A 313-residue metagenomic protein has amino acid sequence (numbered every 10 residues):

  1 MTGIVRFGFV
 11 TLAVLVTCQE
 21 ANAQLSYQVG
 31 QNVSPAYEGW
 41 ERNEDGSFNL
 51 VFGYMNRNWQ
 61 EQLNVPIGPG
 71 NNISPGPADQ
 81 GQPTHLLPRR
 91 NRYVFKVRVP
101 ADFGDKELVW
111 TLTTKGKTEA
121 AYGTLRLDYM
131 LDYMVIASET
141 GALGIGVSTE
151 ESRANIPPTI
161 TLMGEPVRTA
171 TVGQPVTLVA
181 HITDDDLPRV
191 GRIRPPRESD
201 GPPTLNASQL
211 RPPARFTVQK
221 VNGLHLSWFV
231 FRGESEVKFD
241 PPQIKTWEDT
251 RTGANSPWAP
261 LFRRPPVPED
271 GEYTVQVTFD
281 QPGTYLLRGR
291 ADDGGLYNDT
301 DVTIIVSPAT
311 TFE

Functional and structural regions predicted by a protein language model:
G8-V16: Bacterial N-terminal signal peptides
R42, V267, V277-Q281: Residue-level recognition of secondary-structure-to-loop junctions
G46, A101-K106, G173-V176, G271 (+1 more regions): Short tyrosine-centred short linear motifs in exposed loops/low-complexity segments
N56-N58, R168, I182-R189, F216-T217 (+2 more regions): Extracellular acidic, Ser/Thr/Pro-rich low-complexity tracts
G81-T84, S199-Y273: Low-complexity "stalk/linker" and mucin-like segments enriched in Ser/Thr/Pro/Ala/Gly
L125, Y129-P166, V176, P188-R189: Proline-centered linker/hinge motifs at extracellular inter-domain junctions
N298-P308: C-terminal edge beta-strand
